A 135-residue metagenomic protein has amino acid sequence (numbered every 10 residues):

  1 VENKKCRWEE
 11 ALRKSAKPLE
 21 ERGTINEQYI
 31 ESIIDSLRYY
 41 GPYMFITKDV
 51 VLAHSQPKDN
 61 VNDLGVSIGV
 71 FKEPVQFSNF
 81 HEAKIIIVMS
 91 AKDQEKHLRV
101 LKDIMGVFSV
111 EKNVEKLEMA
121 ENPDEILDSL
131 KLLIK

Functional and structural regions predicted by a protein language model:
V1-K135: Cytosolic covalent-transfer regions centered on His/Cys nucleophiles that carry phosphoryl or persulfide groups
